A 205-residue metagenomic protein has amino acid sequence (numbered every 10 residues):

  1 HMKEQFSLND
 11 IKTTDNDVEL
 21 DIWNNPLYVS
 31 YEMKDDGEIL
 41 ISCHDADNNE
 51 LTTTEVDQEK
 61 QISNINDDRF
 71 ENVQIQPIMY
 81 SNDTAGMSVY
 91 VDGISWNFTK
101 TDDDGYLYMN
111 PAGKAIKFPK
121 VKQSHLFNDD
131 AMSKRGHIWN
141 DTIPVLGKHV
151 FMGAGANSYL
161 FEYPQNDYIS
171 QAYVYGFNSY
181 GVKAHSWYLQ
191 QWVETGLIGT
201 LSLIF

Functional and structural regions predicted by a protein language model:
K3-S133, H137-D141, A156-V193: Interfacial juxtamembrane loops and adjacent helix segments that form the catalytic/substrate-binding surfaces
L197-F205: Hydrophobic transmembrane alpha-helices and their immediate junctions
